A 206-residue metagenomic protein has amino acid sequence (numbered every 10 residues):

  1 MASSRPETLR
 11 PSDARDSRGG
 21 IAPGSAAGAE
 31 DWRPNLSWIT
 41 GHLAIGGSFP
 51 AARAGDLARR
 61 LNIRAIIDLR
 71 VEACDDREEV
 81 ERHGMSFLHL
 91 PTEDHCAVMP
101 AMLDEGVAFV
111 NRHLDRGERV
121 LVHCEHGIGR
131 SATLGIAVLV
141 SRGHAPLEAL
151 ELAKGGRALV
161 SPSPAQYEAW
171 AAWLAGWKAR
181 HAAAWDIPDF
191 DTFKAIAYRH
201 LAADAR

Functional and structural regions predicted by a protein language model:
A2-G47, M85: Mobile, glycine- and charge-enriched loop segments and immediately flanking short secondary-structure elements within
A2-I21, H95-V98, L103-V120, T133-R206: PTP/DSP superfamily signal
L36-V71: Glycine-rich, flexible N-terminal cofactor/catalytic loop recognition
P50-A52, A73-C74, P100, D104: Structural motif corresponding to alpha-helix initiation and N-cap regions
R53-A54, D76-R77, F109, G135: Residues within well-ordered alpha-helices
D75-E93: Short acidic, glycine/proline-enriched helix-loop-strand junctions
C124: Short cysteine clusters
G127: Conserved G/P- and acidic residue-centered "switch" motifs that form tight phosphate/ATP-binding loops in soluble
